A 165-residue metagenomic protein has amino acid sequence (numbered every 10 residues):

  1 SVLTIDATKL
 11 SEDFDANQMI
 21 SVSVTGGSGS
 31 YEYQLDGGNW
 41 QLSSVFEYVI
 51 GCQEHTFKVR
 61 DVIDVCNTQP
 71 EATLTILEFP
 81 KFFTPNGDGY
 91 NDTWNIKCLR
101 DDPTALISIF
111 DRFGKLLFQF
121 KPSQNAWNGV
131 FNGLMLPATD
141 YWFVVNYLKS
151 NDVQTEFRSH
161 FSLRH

Functional and structural regions predicted by a protein language model:
S1, G38-W40, D61-T73, N151-E156: Short, exposed coil/turn segments at beta-strand boundaries within extracellular/luminal domains
S1-T8, L77-K81: Proline-enriched interdomain boundary motifs that mark the N-terminal boundary and often initiate the first structured
V2, K9-G26, G87-W94: Short coil/turn motif common to extracellular beta-sandwich-like domains
T25-G29, L99-D101: Short glycine/proline-centered coil/turn motifs in the loop regions of extracellular beta-sandwich domains
S28-G38, T56-R60, T84-G87, L116-Q119: Short beta-strand segments and strand-loop junctions that repeat across beta-rich extracellular domains
S44-H55, N125-A126: Solvent-exposed segments in extracellular or luminal domains encompassing
C52-D64, D140-L148: Append "Rare intracellular matches occur via the same short Y/T/C beta-strand/loop motifs
P70-H165: Short loop/turn motifs at secondary-structure boundaries
